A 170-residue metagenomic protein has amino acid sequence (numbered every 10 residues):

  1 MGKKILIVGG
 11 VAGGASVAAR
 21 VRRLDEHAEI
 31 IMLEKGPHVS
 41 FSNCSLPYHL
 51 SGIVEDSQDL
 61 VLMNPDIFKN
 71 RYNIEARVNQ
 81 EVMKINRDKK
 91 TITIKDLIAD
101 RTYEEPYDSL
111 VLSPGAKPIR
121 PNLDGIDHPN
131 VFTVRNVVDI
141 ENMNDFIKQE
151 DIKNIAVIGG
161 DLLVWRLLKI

Functional and structural regions predicted by a protein language model:
M1-L6, D66-I158: FAD-binding core/adjacent interface of flavoenzyme oxidoreductases
G2-R77, I155, I170: Beta1-alpha1 glycine-rich phosphate/pyrophosphate-binding loop at the start of Rossmann-like nucleotide-binding domains
V11-A12, V137, D161: Alpha-helix N-cap/helix-start capping motif
G14, V164-W165: N-terminal Rossmann-fold NAD(P) dinucleotide-binding loop
V17-A18, S42, R87, P121-L123 (+1 more regions): Short glycine-/acidic-enriched loop or helix-start segments at secondary-structure transitions that form or flank
V61-L62, I140, V164: Generic non-transmembrane alpha-helix signal with a bias for helix starts/N-cap capping motifs
G159, L167-I170: Short, intrinsically disordered, charge-balanced linker/junction segments flanking boundaries in proteins
